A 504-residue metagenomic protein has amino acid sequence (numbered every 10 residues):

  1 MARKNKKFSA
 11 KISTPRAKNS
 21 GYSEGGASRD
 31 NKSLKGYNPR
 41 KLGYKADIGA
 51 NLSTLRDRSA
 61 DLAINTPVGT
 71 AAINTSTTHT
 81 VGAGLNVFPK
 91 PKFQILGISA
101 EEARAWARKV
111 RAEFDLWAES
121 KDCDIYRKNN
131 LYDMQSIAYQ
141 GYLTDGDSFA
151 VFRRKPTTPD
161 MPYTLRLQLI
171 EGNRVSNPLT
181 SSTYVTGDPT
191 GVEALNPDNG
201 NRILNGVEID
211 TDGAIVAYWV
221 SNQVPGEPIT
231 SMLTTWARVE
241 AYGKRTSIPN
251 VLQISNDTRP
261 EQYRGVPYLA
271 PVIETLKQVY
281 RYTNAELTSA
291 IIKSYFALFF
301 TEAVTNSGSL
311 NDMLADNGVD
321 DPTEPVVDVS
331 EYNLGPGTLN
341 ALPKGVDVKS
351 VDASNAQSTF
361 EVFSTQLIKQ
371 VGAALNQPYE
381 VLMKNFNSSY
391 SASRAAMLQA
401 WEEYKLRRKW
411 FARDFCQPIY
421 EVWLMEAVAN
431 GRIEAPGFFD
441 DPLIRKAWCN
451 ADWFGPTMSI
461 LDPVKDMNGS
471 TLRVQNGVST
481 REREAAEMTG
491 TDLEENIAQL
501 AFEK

Functional and structural regions predicted by a protein language model:
M1-D145, F152-L165: Extended, helix-rich architectural segments
R104, I125-R127, P336-L461, M488-E494 (+1 more regions): Surface-exposed loop-to-helix/strand elements on domain peripheries
N129-N130, F152-K155, A290-L298, L382-F386 (+2 more regions): Short coil/turn segments at secondary-structure boundaries
L131, S136-T230: Extended, Lys/Arg-enriched charged tracts that mediate electrostatic binding to polyanionic substrates
G213, V371, E484: Acidic/polar, glycine-anchored loop/turn motif associated with catalytic or activation segments that engage anionic
N222-K244: Short, surface-exposed, low-complexity cationic segments
K244-A396: Extended, charged amphipathic alpha-helical segments
I460-K504: Charged substrate- and nucleic-acid-binding regions of tRNA-handling and nucleotidyl-transfer enzymes, centered on
